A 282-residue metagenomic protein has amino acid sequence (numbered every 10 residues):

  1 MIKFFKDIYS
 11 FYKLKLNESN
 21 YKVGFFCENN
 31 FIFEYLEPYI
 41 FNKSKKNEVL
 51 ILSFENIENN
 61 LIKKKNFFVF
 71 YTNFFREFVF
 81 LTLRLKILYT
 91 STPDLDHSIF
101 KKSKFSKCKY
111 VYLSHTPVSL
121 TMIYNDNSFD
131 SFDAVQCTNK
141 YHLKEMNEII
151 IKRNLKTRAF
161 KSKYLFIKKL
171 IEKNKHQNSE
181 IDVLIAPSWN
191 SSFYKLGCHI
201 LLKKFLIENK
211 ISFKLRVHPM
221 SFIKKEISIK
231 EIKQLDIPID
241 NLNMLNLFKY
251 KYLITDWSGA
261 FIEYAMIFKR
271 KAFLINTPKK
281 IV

Functional and structural regions predicted by a protein language model:
M1-N29: Membrane-proximal basic amphipathic "stem/tether" segments
L16-V23, S106-C108, H176-V183: A short, charged/proline- and glycine-enriched loop that marks the coil->beta-strand transition at the N-terminal
G24-L170: Active-site and donor-binding regions of nucleotide-sugar-utilizing enzymes
F31-K43, S162-E231: Conserved catalytic-core segment of nucleotide-activated headgroup transferases in glycan assembly
F74-R76, P219-I262, M266-I267: Donor nucleotide-activated moiety binding/catalytic core segment of transferases that use nucleotide-activated donors
L83-T90, E172-V183, L253-W257: Short, surface-exposed amphipathic charged segments that create phosphate/polyanion-binding patches used for binding
P93, K140, S188, S258 (+1 more regions): Flexible loop residues that form catalytic and substrate-binding hotspots at small-molecule/glycan-binding clefts
R153, K230, G259-V282: Catalytic binding pocket for nucleotide-activated donors in carbohydrate/polymer assembly enzymes
